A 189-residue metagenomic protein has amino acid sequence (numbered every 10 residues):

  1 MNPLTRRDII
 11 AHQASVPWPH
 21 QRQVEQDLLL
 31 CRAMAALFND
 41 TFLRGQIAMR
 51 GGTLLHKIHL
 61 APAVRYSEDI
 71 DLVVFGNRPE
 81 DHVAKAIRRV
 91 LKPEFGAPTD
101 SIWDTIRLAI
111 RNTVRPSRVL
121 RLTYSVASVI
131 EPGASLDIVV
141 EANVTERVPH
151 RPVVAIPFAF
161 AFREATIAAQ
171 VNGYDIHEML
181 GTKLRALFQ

Functional and structural regions predicted by a protein language model:
M1-Q189: Compositionally biased terminal segments of proteins
